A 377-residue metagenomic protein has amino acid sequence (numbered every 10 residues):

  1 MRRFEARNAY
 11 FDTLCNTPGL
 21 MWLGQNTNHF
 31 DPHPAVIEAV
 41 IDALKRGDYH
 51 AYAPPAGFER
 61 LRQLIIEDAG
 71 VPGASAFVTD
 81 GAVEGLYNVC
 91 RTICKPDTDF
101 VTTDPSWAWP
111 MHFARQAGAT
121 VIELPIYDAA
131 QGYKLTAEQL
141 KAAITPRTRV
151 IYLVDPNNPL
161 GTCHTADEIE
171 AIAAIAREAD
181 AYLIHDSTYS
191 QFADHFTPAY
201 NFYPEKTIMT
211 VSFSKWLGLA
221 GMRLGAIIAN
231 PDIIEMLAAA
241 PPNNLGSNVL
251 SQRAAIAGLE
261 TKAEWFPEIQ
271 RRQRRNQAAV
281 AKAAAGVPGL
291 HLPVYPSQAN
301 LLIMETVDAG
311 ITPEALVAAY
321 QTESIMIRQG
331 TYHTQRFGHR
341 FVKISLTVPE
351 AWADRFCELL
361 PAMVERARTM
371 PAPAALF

Functional and structural regions predicted by a protein language model:
M1-N88, R366-M370, L376-F377: N-terminal small-domain helix-loop-helix segment of the aminotransferase-like
T92-L153: PLP-dependent aminotransferase-like
T98, A119, E178-A181, E205: A short helix->loop->beta-strand "cap" motif at the edges of active sites that frequently abuts
D128-D194, F202: Active-site phosphate-binding strand-loop segment of PLP-dependent enzymes
I208-R274, A281-K282, E365, M370-A372: Conserved core segment of the aminotransferase class I/II
Q273-A281, L292-E305: Conserved glycine-rich beta-strand-loop-beta hairpin in the small C-terminal domain of fold type I
G310-L316, A351-R355: Short, conserved charged micro-motifs
T322-R328, H333-F377: PLP-dependent enzyme catalytic core of the Aspartate aminotransferase-like
